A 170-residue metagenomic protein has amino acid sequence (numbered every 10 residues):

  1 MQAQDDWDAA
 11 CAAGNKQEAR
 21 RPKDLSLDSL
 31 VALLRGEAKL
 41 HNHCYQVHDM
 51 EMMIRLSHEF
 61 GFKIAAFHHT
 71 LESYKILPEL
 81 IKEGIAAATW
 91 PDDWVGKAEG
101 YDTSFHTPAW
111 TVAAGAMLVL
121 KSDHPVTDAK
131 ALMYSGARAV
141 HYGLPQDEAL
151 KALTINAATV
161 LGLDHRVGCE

Functional and structural regions predicted by a protein language model:
M1-I64: Polyanionic/metal-chelating signatures
S26, D49, S73, T103-S104: Amphipathic coiled-coil/heptad-repeat helices and related helical stalk/stem segments that mediate oligomerization
K39, P78-I81, A86-E170: His/Asp/Glu-enriched, well-ordered alpha-helical/loop segment that forms or immediately abuts the divalent-metal
H41-Q46, K63-E72, D92-K97: Catalytic beta/alpha-barrel core
V47-E51, T70-L77, V126-D128: Active-site environment of divalent metal-dependent phosphoester hydrolases
E59, F67, K75, I85-A88: Long, well-ordered mid-to-C-terminal structural blocks that present hydrophobic/aromatic surfaces
I64-E72, I76, A149-T154: A generic structural motif
